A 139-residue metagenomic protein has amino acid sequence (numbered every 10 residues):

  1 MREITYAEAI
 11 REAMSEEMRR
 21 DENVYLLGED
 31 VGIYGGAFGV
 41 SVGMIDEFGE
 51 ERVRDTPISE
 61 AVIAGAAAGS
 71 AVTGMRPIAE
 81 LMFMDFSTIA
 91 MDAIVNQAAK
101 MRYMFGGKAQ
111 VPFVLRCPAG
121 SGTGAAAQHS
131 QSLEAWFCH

Functional and structural regions predicted by a protein language model:
M1-H139: Thiamine diphosphate
